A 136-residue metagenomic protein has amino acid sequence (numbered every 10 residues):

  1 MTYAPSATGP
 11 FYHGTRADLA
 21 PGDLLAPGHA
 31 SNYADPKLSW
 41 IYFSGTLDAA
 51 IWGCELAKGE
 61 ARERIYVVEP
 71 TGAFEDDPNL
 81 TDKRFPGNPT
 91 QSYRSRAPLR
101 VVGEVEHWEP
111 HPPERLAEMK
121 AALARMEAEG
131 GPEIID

Functional and structural regions predicted by a protein language model:
M1-Y42, E55-L56, E63: ADP-ribose/NAD+-binding catalytic cleft of ART/PARP-like enzymes
R16, P21-L24, A61-D136: Active-site and NAD+-binding cores of ADP-ribose-processing enzymes
L47-A61: Short active-site loop/helix that positions an aromatic residue
